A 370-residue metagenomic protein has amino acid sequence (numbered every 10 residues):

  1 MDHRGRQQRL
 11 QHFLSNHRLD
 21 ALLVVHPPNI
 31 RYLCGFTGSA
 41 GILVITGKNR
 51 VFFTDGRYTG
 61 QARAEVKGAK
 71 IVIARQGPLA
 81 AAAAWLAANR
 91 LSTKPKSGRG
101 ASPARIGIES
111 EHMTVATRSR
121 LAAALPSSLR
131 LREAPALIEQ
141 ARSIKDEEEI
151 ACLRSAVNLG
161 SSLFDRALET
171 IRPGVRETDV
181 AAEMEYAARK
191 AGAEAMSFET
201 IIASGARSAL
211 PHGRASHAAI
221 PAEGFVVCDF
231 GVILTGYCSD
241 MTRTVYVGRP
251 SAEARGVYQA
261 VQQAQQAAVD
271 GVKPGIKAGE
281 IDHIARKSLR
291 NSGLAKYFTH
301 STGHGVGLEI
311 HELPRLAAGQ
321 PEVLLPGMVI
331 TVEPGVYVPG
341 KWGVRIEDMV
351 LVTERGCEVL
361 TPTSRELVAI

Functional and structural regions predicted by a protein language model:
M1-I370: Active-site neighborhoods and metal-handling regions in enzymes and metal-associated proteins
